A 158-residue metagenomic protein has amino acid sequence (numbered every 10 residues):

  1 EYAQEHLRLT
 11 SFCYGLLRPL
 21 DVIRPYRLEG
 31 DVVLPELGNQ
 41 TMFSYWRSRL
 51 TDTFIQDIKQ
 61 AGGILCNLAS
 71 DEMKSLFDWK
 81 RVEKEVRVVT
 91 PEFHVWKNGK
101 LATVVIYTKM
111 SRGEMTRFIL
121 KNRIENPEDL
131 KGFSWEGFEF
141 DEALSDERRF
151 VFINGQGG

Functional and structural regions predicted by a protein language model:
E1-D146, V151-G158: Internal, well-folded beta-alpha domain core
